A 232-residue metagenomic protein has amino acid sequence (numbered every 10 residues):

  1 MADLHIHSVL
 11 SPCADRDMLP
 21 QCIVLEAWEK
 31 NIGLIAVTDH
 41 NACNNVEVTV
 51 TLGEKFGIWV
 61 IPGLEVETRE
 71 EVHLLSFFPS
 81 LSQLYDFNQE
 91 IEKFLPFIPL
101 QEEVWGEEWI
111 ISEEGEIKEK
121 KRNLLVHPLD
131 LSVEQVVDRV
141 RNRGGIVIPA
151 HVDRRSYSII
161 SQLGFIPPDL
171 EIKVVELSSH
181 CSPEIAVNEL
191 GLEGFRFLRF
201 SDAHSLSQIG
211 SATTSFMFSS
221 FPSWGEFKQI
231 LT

Functional and structural regions predicted by a protein language model:
M1-E70, S161-D169, S182-E184, S219-E226 (+1 more regions): An N-terminally biased module of ancient metal coordination in phosphate/nucleic-acid-related enzymes
H5, D39, S76, V147 (+1 more regions): Conserved, mostly hydrophobic/aromatic
A36-T38, P149, E176: Conserved beta-strand positions in the central sheet of alpha/beta enzyme cores
L52-K173, C181, L190, E226-F227: Extended substrate/RNA-proximal surfaces in nucleic-acid metabolism proteins
S156-S158, P183-A186, L206-G210: Short active-site-adjacent structural elements
R196-S211: Short acidic/histidine-rich active-site segments
A212-S219: Segments surrounding the PLD/"HKD" phosphodiesterase catalytic module and close analogs
